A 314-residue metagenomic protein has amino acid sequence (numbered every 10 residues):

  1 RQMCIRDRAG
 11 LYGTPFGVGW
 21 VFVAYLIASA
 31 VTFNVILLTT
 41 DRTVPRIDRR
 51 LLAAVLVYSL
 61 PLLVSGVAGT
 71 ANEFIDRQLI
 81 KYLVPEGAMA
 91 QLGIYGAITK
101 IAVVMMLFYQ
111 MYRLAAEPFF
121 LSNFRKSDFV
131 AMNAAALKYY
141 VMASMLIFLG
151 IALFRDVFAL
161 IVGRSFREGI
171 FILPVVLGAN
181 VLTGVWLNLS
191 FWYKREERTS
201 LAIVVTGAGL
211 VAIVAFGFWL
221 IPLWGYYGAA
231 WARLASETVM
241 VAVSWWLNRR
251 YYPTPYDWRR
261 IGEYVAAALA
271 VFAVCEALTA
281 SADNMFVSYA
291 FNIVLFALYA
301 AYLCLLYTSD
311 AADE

Functional and structural regions predicted by a protein language model:
R1-D7, Y307-D313: Conserved small/polar residues in nucleotide/adenosyl-binding loops
Q2, R6, Y12-P15, T40 (+3 more regions): Membrane-interface junctions at transmembrane-helix termini in multi-pass inner-membrane proteins
Q2, R6-T40, T99, G207-I213 (+3 more regions): Hydrophobic alpha-helical transmembrane segments
G10-G13, V18-A24, G209-A212, R259-S309: Transmembrane alpha-helical segments of multi-pass transport proteins
G13-A24, V31-E73, A115, F119-A131 (+1 more regions): Interhelical loop/hinge segments that connect adjacent transmembrane helices in multipass membrane
V18, A54-Y58, L62, I80-V103 (+2 more regions): Interfacial/gating helices of multi-pass transporter permease domains
M89, I151-V181, L187, Y227: Interfacial segments at transmembrane-helix termini and the short loops linking adjacent helices
I98-K138, S190-R195: Helix-loop junctions and terminal segments of transmembrane helices in multi-pass membrane transport/translocation
